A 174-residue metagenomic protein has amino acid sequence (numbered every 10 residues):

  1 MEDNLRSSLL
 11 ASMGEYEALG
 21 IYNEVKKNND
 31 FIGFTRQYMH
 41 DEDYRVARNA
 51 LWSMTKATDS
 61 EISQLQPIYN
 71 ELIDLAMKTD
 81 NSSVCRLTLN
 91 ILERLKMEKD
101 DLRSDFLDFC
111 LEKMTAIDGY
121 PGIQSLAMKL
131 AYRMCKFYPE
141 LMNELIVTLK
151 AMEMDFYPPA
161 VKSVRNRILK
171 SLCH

Functional and structural regions predicted by a protein language model:
M1-H174: Alpha-helical scaffold domains
